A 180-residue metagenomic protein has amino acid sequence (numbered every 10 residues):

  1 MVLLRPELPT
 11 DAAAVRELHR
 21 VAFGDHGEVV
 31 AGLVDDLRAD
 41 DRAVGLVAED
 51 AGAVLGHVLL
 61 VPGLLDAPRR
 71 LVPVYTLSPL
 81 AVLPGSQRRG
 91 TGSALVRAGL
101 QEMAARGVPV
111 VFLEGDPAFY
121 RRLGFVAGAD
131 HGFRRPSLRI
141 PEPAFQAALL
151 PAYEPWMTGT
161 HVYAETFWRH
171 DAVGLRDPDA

Functional and structural regions predicted by a protein language model:
V2-V15: A short beta-loop-alpha structural element at the N-terminal edge of CoA-dependent acyl/N-acetyltransferase catalytic
A12, R20-D66: Active-site rim helix/loop that mediates acceptor-substrate recognition in acyltransferases
V15, H19, Y120: Hydrophobic pocket/interface hotspot
A51-G52, G85, L149-Y153: Short loop segments at secondary-structure junctions
R70-P84: Conserved acetyl-CoA binding element of GNAT-fold acetyltransferases
S86, G90-A98, V108: Conserved acetyl-CoA pyrophosphate-binding loop and the N-cap/start of the following alpha-helix in GNAT-like
A105-P109, G115-P141: Conserved active-site alpha-helix within GNAT-family acetyltransferase domains
R134-D179: C-terminal "cap" of GNAT-fold acetyltransferases
